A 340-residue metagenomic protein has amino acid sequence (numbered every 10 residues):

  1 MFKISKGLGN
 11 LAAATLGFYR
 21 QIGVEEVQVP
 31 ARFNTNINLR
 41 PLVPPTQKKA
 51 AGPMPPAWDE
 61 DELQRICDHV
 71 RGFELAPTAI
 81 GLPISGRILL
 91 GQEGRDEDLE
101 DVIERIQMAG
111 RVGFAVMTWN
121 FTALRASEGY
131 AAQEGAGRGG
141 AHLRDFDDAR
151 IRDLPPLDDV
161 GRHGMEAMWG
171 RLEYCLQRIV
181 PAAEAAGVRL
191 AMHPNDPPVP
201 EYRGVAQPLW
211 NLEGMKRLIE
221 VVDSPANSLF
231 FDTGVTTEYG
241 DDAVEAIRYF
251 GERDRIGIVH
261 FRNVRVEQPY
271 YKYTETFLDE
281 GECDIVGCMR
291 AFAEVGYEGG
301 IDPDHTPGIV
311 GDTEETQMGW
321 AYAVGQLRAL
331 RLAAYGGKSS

Functional and structural regions predicted by a protein language model:
M1-S5, N10-G23, F33, P41-L42 (+10 more regions): Histidine-acidic metal/acid-base catalytic patches
E26-R32, T78-A79, A191: Short, well-structured secondary-structure segments
N36, A126, Q268: Short glycine-rich, flexible loops that bind phosphorylated cofactors or substrates
I37-D68, E74-A76, E128-D147: Short acidic, glycine/proline-enriched helix-loop-strand junctions
T78, P83-S85, A109: Internal catalytic or translocation cores that form aromatic/hydrophobic pockets or channels for amphipathic metabolites
L82, W119-L124, P194-D196, D304-T306: Short, well-ordered beta-to-alpha junction loops that form the rim of enzyme active sites and present histidine/acidic
E104, M108-Y174: Active-site-proximal, glycine-rich beta->alpha crossover segments in alpha/beta enzymes that shape flexible
